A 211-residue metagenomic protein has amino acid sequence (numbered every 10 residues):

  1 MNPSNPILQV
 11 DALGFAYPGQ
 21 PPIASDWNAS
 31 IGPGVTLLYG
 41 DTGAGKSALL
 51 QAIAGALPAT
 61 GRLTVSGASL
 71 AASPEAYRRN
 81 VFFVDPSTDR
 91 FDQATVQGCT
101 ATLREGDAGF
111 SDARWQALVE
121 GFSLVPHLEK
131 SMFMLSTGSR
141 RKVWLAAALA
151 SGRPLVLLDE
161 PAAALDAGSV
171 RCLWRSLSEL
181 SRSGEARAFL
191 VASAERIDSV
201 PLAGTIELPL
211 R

Functional and structural regions predicted by a protein language model:
M1-P33: A short, flexible loop at the N-terminus of ABC-type nucleotide-binding domains that lies
I53-A54: Helix-to-loop junction immediately C-terminal to a conserved catalytic motif
G61-Y77: Conserved ABC transporter NBD signature motif
V84-S87, D92-G109, R114: Q-loop/switch helix immediately C-terminal to the Walker
D112-H127: Conserved ABC ATPase "signature" region
S131-G138: Conserved ABC ATPase signature
L145-A146: Hydrophobic anchor residue at the start of the ABC signature
D159, L165-V170: ABC-family nucleotide-binding domains
